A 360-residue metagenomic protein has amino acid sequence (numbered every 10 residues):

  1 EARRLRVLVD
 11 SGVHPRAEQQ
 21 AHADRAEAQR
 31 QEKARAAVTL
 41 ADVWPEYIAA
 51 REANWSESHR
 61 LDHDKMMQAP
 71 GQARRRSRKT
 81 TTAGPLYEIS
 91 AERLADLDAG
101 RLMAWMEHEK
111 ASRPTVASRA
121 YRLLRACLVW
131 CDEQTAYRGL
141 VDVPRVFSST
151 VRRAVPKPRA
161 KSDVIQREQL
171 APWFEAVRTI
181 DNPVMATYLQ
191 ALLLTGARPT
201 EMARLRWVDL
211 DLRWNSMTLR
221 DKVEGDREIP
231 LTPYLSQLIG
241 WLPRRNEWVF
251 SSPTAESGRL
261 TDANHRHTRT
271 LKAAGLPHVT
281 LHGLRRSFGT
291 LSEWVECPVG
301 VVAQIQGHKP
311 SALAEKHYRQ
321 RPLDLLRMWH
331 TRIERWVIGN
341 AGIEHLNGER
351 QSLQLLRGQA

Functional and structural regions predicted by a protein language model:
V7, Q29-S112, C127-V129, A154: Basic/aromatic-enriched alpha-helical hairpins
D10-E27, R76-A83, D96-L97, V129-K157 (+1 more regions): Short, charged hinge/linker segments at domain and secondary-structure junctions
K33-A36, W241-E247, S252-S257, S311-L313 (+1 more regions): C-terminal secondary-structure termini that scaffold catalytic or DNA-interacting sites
A53-W55, E109-R125, E133-P199, A203-R204 (+5 more regions): Basic, Lys/Arg- and aromatic-enriched nucleic-acid-binding interface segment
D62, L97, V184-A191, P277-V295: Short basic/aromatic active-site micro-motif
L102, L124, L128, M202 (+3 more regions): Short, basic/aromatic-rich helical patch in the C-terminal catalytic core of site-specific tyrosine
V164-A171, W214, P230-P277, A360: Active-site/catalytic core of tyrosine-dependent DNA strand-transfer enzymes
V208-S216, H278, C297-H317, G339-R350: Short, polar N-cap/turn motifs at the start of nucleic acid-interacting alpha helices
